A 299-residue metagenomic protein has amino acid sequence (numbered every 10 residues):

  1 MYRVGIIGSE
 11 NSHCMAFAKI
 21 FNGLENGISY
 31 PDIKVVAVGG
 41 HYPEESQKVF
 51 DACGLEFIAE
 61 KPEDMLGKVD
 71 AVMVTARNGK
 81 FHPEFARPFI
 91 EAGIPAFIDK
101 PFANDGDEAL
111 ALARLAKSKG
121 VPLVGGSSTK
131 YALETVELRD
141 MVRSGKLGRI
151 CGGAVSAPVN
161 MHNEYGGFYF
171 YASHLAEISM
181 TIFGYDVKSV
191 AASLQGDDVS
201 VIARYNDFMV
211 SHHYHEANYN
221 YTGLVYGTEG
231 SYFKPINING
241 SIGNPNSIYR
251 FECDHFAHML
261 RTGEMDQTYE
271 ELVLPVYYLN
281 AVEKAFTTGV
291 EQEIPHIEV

Functional and structural regions predicted by a protein language model:
M1-C53: N-terminal Rossmann-like dinucleotide-binding module
C14, S46, H82, A109 (+4 more regions): A general structural signal for well-ordered alpha-helical segments in protein cores
K48-G54, D64, K68, V72-A76 (+1 more regions): C-terminal helix-rich "cap/oligomerization" subdomain common to oxidoreductases
C53-R114: Beta-loop-alpha module in the N-terminal Rossmann-like domain of NAD(P)-dependent dehydrogenases, especially those
A103-Y165: A contiguous active-site-proximal alpha/beta segment in oxidoreductase catalytic domains
V155-N220, E270-V273, Y277: Rossmann-like dinucleotide-binding domain that binds NAD(P)(H)
G196-C253: C-terminal substrate-binding/catalytic lobe of Rossmann-fold NAD(P)-dependent oxidoreductases
